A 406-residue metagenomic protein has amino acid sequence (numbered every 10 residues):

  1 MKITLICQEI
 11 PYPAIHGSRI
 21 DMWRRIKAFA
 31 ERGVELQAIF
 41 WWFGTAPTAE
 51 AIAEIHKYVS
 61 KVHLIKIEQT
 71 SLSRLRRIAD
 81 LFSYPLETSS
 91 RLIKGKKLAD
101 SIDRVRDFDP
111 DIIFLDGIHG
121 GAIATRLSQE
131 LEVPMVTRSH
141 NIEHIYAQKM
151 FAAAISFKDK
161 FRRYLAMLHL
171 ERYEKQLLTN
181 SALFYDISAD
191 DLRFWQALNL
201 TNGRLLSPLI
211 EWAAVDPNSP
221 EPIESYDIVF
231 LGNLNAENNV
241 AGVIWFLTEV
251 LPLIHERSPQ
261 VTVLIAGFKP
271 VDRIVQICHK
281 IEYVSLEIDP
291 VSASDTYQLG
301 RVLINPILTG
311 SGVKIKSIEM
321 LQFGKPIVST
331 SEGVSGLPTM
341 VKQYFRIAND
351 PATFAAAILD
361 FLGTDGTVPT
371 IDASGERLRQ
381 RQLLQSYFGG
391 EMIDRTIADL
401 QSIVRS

Functional and structural regions predicted by a protein language model:
M1-H63, F108, E256, G390: N-terminal subdomain of nucleotide-sugar transferases
T70-T88, M135-L168, N233: Acceptor-binding helix/loop patch of EC 2.4 sugar-transfer enzymes, predominantly nucleotide-sugar-dependent
Y164-P217: Donor nucleotide-sugar binding/catalytic pocket of nucleotide-sugar-dependent glycosyltransferases
A182, Q298-G312, F323-K325: Acidic donor-binding loop of glycosyltransferase active sites
S207-I277, S285-Q298: Conserved catalytic-core segment of nucleotide-activated headgroup transferases in glycan assembly
K316-E319, P326-T330: Short hydrophobic beta-strand element within catalytic cores of glycosyltransferases and related nucleotide-activated
Y344-A352, D360-G366: Conserved acidic donor-binding segment of nucleotide-sugar-dependent glycosyltransferases
G366-S402: A charged, aromatic-enriched C-terminal amphipathic alpha-helix characteristic of glycosyltransferases across folds
